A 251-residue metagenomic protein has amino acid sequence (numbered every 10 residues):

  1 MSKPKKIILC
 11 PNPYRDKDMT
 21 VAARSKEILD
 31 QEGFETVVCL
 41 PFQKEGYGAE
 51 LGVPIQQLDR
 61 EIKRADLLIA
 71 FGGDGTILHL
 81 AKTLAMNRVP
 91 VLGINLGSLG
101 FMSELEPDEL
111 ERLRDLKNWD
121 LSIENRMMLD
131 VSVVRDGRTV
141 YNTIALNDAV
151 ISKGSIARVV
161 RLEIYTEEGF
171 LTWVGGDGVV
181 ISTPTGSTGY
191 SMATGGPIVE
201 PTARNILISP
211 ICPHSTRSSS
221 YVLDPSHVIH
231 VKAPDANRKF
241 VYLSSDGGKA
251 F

Functional and structural regions predicted by a protein language model:
M1-L67, D108-E124, V133-T143: ATP/NTP phosphate-donor binding region
Y14, D74-T76, L99, T185-S187: Short glycine-rich anion-binding loops that position phosphate/pyrophosphate groups of nucleotides and phosphorylated
D18-M19, G75-L80, T188-A193: Short glycine/serine/threonine-rich phosphate/pyrophosphate-binding segments that cradle anionic phosphate groups
H79, L84-I94, F101: Gly/Ser-rich helix-loop-strand patches that form or flank binding pockets for ribonucleotide-derived cofactors
S98-D177: Catalytic core of DAGKc-family lipid kinases
K117, E200-T202, I208-P213, V222-P234: Structural signature of FAD isoalloxazine-binding scaffolds in flavoprotein oxidoreductases
I151, I156, E167-F170, T216-F251: ATP/nucleoside-binding phosphotransfer catalytic cores, i.e., glycine-rich phosphate-binding loops
T172-R217: Gly/Ser/Thr-rich active-site loops/lids in small-molecule metabolic enzymes that frequently grip phosphoryl groups
